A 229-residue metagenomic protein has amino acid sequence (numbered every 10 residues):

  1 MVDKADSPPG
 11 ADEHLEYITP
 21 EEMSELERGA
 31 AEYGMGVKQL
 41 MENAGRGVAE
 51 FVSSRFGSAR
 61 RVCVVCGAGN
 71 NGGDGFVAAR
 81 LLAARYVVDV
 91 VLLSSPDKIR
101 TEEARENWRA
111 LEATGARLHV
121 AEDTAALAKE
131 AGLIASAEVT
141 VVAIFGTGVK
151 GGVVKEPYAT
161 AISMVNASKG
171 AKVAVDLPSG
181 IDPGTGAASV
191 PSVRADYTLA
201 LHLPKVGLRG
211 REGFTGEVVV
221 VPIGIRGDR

Functional and structural regions predicted by a protein language model:
M1-R61, D228-R229: Positively charged, low-complexity intrinsically disordered leader regions
V2-E25, A137-R229: YjeF_N-associated NAD(P)HX repair module
I18-E21, M35-G47, N70-G73, E102 (+5 more regions): Conserved active-site and cofactor/substrate-binding residues in soluble primary-metabolism enzymes
R28-A31, A116, F145-G146: A broad detector of the eukaryotic-type serine/threonine protein kinase catalytic domain
A30, M35, E42, G47 (+7 more regions): Generic alpha-helix signal with a bias toward terminal, lower-confidence helices and secondary-structure junctions
A49-I144, G152-V175: Nucleotide and nucleotide-moiety/phosphate-recognizing core
